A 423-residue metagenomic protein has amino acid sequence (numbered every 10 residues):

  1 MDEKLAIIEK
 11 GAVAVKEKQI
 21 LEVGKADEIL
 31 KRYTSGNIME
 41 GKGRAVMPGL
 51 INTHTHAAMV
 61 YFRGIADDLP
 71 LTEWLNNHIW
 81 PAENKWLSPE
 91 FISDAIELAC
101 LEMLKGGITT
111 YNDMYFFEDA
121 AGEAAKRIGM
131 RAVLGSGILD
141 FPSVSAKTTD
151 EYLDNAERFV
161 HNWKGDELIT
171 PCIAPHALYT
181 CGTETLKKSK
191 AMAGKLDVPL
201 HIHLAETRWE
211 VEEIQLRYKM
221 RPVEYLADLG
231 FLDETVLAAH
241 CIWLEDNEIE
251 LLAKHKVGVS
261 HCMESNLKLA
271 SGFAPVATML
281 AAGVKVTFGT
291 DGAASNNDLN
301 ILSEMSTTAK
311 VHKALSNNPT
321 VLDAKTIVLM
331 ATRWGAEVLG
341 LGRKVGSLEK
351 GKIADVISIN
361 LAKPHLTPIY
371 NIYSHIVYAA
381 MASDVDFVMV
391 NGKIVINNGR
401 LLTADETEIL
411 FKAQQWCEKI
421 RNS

Functional and structural regions predicted by a protein language model:
M1-G11, K16-L21, A26, K31-R32 (+1 more regions): Active-site microenvironment of metallo-dependent hydrolases
V13, K18, G43, H54 (+14 more regions): Divalent metal-coordination and catalytic microenvironments
K31-N76, E97, L101-K105: Replace "His-x-His-based motif
Y61-D94, R131-D150, R208-T235, H255-G258 (+1 more regions): Active-site gating loops and adjacent loop-to-helix segments of metal-dependent hydrolytic enzymes
R63-M130, Y152-G165, K412-N422: Alpha-helical scaffold segments that flank or form the walls of functional sites
A120-I242: Metal-coordinating catalytic core of metallo-dependent amide/deamination hydrolases
E206-V236, C241-K254, L267-T278, G292-S303: Catalytic core of soluble alpha/beta enzymes
D228-T235, A277-K363, A379-M381: His/Asp/Glu-enriched, well-ordered alpha-helical/loop segment that forms or immediately abuts the divalent-metal
